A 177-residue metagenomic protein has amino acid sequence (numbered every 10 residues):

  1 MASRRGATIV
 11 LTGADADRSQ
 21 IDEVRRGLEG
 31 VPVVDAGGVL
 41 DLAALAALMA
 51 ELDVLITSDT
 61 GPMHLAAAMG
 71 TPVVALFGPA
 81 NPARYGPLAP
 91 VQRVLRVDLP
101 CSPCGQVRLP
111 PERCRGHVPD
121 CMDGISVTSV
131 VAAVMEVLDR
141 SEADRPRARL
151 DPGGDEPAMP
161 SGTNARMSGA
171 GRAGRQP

Functional and structural regions predicted by a protein language model:
M1-P82: Donor-binding and catalytic core of enzymes assembling or modifying cell-surface/extracellular glycoconjugates
R25-G27, P32-A36, A67-R145, R149: Nucleotide-sugar donor-binding patch of glycosyltransferase catalytic domains
G27, P152, T163-N164, Q176: Local alpha-helix boundary/kink/capping signal
A46, E51-L52, A68-G70, P146 (+3 more regions): Domain-scale detector for complete catalytic domains at protein termini or as standalone homologs
A170-Q176: Short, intrinsically disordered C-terminal tails of secreted or membrane-associated proteins
